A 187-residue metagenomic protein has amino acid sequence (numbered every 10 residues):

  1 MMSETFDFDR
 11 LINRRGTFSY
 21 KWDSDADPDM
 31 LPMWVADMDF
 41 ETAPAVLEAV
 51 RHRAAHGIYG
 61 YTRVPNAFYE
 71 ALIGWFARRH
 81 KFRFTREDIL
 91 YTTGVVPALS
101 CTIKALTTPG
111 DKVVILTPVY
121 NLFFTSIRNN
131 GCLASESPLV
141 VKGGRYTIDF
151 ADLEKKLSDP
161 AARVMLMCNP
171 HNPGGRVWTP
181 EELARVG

Functional and structural regions predicted by a protein language model:
M2-G94, C101: N-terminal small-domain helix-loop-helix segment of the aminotransferase-like
Y59-G187: Conserved core of the PLP fold type I
